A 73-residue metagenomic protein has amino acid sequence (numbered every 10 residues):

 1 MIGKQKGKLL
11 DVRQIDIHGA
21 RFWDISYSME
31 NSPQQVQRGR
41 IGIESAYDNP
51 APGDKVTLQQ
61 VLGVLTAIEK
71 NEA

Functional and structural regions predicted by a protein language model:
I2-G19: Structural detector for short beta-strands of small beta-barrel domains
D16-S28: Short aromatic-glycine-enriched beta-strand elements
S28-N31, V61-L62: Short, flexible beta-strand-to-coil junctions
P33-N49: Beta-strand/loop nucleic-acid-binding surfaces
P52-K55: Loop/turn positions that initiate beta-strands
V61-A73: Short, Lys/Arg- and Gly-enriched loop/turn segments at beta-strand edges
